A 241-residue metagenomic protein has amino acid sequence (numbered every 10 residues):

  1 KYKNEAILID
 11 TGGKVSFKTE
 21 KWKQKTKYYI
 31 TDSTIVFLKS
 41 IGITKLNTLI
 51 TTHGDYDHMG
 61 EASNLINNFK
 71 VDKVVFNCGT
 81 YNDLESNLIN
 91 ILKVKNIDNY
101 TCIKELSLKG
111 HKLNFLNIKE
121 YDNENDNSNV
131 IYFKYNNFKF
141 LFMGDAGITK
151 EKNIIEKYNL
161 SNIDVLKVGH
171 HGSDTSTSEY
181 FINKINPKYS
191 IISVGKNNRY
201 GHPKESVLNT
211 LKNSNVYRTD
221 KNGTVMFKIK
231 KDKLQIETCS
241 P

Functional and structural regions predicted by a protein language model:
K1-P241: Non-globular, low-confidence helical/coil segments that flank catalytic cores
